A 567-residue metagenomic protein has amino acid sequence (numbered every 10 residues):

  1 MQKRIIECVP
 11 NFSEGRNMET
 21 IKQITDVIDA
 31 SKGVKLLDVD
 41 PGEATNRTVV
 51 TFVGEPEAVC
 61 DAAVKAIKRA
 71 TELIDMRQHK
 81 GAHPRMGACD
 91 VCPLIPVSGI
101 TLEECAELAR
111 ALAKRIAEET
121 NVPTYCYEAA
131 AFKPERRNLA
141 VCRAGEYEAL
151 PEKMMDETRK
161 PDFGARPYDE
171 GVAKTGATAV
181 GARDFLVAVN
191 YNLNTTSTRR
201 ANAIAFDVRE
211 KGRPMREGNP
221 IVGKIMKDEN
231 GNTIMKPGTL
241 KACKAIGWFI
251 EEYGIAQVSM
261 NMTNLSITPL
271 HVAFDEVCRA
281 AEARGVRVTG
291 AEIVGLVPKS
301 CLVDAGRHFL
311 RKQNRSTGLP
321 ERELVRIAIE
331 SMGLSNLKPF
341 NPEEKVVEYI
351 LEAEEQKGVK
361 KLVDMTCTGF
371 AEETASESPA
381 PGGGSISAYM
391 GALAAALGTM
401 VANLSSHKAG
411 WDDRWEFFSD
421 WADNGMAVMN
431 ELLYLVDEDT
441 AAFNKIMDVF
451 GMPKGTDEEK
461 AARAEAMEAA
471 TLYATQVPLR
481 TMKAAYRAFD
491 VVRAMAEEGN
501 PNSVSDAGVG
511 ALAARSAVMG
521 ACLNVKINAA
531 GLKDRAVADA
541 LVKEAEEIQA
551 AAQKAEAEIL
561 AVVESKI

Functional and structural regions predicted by a protein language model:
M1-M365, G369, S376, K454 (+2 more regions): Long, contiguous binding/interaction regions
C8-P10, M86-V91, N264, T374-V401 (+1 more regions): Conserved phosphate/anionic-ligand binding catalytic regions in large, soluble enzymes, centered on
L112, V122-C126, E135-L139, A488-V491 (+1 more regions): Preference for long, well-ordered alpha-helical segments
F185-V187, A442-L512, S516, N528: Amphipathic alpha-helical interface segments
K357-T366, E372, R480, R487 (+1 more regions): Polytopic transmembrane helical bundles with strong interfacial aromatic enrichment
Y389-L393, W421, V428-L435, A474-A484 (+5 more regions): Amphipathic alpha-helix face/heptad-repeat signature
V401, M429-V436, F443, T475-M482 (+5 more regions): A structural signal for well-ordered alpha-helices, especially hydrophobic packing surfaces of coiled-coils
H407-P453, I548-E558: A structural-propensity feature for long, helix-poor, extended segments
